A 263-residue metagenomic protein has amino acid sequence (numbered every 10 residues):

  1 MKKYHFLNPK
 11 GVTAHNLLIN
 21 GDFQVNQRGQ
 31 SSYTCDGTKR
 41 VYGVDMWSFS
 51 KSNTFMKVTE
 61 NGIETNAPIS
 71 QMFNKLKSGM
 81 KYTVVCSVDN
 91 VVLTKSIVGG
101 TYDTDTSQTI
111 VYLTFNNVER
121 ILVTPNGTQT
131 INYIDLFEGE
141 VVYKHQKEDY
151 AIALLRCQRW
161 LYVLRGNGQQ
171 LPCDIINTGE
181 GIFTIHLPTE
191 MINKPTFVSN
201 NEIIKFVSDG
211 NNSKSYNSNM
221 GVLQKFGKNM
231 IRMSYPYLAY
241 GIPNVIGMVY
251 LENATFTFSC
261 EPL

Functional and structural regions predicted by a protein language model:
K2-L263: Extracellular and organelle-lumenal recognition/adhesion modules and their flexible linkers in secreted
